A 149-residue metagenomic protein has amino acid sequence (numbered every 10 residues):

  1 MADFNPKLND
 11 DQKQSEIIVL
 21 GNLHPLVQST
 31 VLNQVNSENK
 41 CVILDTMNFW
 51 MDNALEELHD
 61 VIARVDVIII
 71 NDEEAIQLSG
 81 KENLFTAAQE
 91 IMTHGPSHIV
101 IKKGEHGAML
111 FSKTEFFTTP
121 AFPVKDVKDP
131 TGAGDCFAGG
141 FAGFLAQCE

Functional and structural regions predicted by a protein language model:
M1: Glycine/small-residue-rich loop that forms an oxyanion/phosphate-binding "nest" at active or ligand-binding sites
F4-K13, N33: Short amphipathic alpha-helix with an adjacent loop that forms part of the alpha/beta core around
L8, L58, V127: Acidic, amphipathic alpha-helical patches
S15-I17, S97: Short active-site oxyanion
I17-Q89, G107: Conserved beta-alpha-beta core of the PfkB/ribokinase-like small-molecule kinase fold
L84-E149: Conserved phosphate-binding/catalytic region of the ribokinase-like
